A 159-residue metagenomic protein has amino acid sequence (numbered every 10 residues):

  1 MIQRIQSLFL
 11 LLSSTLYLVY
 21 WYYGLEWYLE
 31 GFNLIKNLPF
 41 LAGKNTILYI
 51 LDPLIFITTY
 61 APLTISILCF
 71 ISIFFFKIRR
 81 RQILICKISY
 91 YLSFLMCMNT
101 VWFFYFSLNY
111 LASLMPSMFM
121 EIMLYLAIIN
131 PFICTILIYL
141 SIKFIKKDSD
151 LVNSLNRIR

Functional and structural regions predicted by a protein language model:
M1-S14, R80-Y90: Alpha-helical transmembrane segments and their helix-start/interface "positive-inside/aromatic belt" motifs in integral
L10-Y20, P62-S72, S93-T100, P131-S141: Helical transmembrane-bundle signal
T15-G31: Alpha-helical transmembrane segments of multi-pass membrane proteins
E30-L41, Y105-L114: Peri-membrane helix termini and adjoining interfacial loops of integral membrane proteins
G31, L54-T58, P62, F76-K77 (+1 more regions): Non-coiled-coil alpha-helical tracts in long, low-complexity regions of eukaryotic assembly proteins
L41-T64: Interfacial helix-start motif at the membrane-water boundary
I71-F94, V152-R159: Cytoplasmic juxtamembrane regions at transmembrane-helix boundaries
C97-R159: Alpha-helical transmembrane segments of multi-pass integral membrane proteins, characterized by long hydrophobic
